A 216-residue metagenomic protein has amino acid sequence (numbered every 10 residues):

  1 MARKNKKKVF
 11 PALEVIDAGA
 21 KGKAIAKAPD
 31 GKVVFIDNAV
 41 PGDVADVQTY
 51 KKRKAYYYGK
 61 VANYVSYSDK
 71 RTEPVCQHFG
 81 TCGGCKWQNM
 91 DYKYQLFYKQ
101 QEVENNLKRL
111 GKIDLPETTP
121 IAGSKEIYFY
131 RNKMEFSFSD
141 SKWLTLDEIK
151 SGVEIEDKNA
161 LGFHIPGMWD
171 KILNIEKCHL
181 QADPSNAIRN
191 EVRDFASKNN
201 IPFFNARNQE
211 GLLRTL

Functional and structural regions predicted by a protein language model:
A2-L216: Accessory RNA-recognition modules of RNA-modification enzymes
